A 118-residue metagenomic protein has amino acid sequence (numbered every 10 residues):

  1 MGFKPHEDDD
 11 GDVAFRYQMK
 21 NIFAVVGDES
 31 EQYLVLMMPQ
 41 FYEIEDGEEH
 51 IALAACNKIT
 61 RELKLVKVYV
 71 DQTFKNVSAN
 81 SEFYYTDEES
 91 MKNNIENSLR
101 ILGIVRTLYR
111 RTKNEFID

Functional and structural regions predicted by a protein language model:
M1-F23, V70-D71: Charge-rich, low-complexity N-terminal segments
G11-V13, Q32-L34, K75-V77: Hydrophobic residues embedded in beta-strands of well-ordered beta-sheets
Y17, Q40, S81-F83: Short beta-strand-to-loop capping motifs
M19-E45: Long, continuous compositionally biased terminal/linker segments
M37-N76: Short, internal acidic amphipathic alpha-helical interface segments that mediate docking to partner proteins
L65, Y69-R100, R110-R111, I117-D118: Well-ordered alpha/beta subsegment
